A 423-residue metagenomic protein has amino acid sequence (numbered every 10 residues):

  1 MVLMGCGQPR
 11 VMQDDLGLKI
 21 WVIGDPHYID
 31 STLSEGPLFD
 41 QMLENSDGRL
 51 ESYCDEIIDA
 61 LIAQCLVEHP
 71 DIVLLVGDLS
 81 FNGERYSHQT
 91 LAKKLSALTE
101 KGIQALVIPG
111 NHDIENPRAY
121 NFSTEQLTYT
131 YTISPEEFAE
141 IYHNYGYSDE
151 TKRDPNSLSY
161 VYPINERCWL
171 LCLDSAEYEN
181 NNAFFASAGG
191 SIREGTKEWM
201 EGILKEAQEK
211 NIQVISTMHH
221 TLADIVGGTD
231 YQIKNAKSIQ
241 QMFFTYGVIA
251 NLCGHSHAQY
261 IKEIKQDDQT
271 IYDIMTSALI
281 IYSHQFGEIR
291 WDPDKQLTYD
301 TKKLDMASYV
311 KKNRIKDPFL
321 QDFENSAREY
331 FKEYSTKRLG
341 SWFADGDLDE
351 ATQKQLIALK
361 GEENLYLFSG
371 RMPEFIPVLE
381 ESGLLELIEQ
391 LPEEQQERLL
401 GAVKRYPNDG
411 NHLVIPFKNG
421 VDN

Functional and structural regions predicted by a protein language model:
C6-R85, N423: N-terminal active-site segment of His-dependent metallophosphoesterases
M12, T90-E198, D267, E288 (+1 more regions): Extended active-site neighborhood of metal-dependent phosphoesterases/phosphodiesterases
G17-D30, L43, C168-N181, T217 (+2 more regions): Active-site-proximal beta-strand elements of phosphoester/diester hydrolases
D25, V73, D78, L91 (+6 more regions): Divalent metal-coordination and catalytic microenvironments
P26-I57, G83, N121-T124, E179-E194 (+1 more regions): Acidic/histidine-rich helix-loop elements that form or flank divalent-metal/phosphate-binding sites at the catalytic
I29-T32, F81-G83, N111-A119, Y178-N181 (+3 more regions): Active-site environment of divalent metal-dependent phosphoester hydrolases
L66-I72, Q104, W169-L171, A183-Y272 (+1 more regions): His/acidic metal-ligating clusters that form di-metal
D292-N423: A short C-terminal boundary segment appended to hydrolase-like catalytic domains
